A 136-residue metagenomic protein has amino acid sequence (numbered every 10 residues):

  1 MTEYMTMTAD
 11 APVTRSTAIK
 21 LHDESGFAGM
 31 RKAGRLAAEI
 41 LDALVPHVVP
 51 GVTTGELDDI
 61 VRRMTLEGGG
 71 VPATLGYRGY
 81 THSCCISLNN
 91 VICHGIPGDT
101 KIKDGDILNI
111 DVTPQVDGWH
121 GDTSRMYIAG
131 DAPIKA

Functional and structural regions predicted by a protein language model:
M1-A136: Active-site neighborhoods and metal-handling regions in enzymes and metal-associated proteins
